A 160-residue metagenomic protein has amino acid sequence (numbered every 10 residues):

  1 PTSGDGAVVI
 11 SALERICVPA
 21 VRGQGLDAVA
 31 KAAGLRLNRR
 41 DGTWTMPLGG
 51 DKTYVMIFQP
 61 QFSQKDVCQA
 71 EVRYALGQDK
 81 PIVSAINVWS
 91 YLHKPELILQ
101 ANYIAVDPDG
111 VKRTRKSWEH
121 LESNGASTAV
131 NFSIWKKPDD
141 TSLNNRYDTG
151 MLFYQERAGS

Functional and structural regions predicted by a protein language model:
P1-Q64: N-terminal leader/targeting segments
V21, E71-V72, K136: Extracellular/secretory pathway and lumenal proteins
L26-A28, T45, T53, K80 (+3 more regions): Polar low-complexity intrinsically disordered regions enriched in Ser/Thr and small residues
L48-G50, E71-G77, G150-G159: Secondary-structure transition/turn motif
K52-L121: Long, charged/polar, surface-exposed segments that mediate recognition or autoinhibition
R113-S160: Glycine-rich, aromatic-bearing surface loops/beta-hairpins
